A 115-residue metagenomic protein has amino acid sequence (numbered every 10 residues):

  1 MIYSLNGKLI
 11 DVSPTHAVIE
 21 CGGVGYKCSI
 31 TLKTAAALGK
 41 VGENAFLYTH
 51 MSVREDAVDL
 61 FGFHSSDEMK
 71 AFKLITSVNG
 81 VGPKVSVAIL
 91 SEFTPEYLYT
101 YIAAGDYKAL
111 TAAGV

Functional and structural regions predicted by a protein language model:
S4-N6, I10-A113: Long, highly charged, low-complexity intrinsically disordered interaction regions that mediate electrostatic DNA/RNA
